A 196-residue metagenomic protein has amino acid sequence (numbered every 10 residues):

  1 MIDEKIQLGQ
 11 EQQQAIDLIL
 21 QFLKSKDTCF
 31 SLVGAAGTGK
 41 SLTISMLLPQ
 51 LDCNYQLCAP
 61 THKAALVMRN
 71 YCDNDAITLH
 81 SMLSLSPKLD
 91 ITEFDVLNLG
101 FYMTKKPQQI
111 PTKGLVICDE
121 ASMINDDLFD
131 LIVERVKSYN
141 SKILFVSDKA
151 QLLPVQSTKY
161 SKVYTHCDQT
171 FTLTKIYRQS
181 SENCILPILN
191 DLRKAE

Functional and structural regions predicted by a protein language model:
M1-E196: Conserved ATP-binding/catalytic motifs of P-loop helicase motor domains
